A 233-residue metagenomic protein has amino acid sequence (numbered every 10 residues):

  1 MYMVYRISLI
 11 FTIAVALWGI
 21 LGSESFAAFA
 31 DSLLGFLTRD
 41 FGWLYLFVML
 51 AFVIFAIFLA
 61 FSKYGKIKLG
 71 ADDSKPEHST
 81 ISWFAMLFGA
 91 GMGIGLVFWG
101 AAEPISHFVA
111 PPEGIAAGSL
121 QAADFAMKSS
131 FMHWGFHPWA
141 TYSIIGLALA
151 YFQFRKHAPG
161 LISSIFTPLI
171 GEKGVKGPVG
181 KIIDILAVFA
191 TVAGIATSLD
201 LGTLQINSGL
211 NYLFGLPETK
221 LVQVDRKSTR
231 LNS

Functional and structural regions predicted by a protein language model:
M1-L120: N-terminal alpha-helical transmembrane segments of multi-pass membrane transport and channel/translocase proteins
M3, I10-I20, V53-A56, G93-L96 (+2 more regions): Helix-loop-helix module between adjacent transmembrane segments
A27-L34, T38, S163, T167-I170 (+1 more regions): Membrane-interacting alpha-helical segments
A30-Y45, S119-H137, Y212-E218: Membrane-interface segments at the starts/ends of alpha-helical transmembrane spans
F61, K66-L69, A158-F166, I206 (+1 more regions): Membrane-embedded alpha-helical segments and adjacent helix-loop junctions characteristic of multi-pass solute
S79-M92, A122-A140, I183: Alpha-helical membrane-spanning segments of integral membrane proteins, especially the hydrophobic core of TM bundles
H107-A126, Q205-V224: Hydrophobic alpha-helical transmembrane segments and immediately flanking/interface helices in integral membrane
T229-S233: Conserved small/polar residues in nucleotide/adenosyl-binding loops
